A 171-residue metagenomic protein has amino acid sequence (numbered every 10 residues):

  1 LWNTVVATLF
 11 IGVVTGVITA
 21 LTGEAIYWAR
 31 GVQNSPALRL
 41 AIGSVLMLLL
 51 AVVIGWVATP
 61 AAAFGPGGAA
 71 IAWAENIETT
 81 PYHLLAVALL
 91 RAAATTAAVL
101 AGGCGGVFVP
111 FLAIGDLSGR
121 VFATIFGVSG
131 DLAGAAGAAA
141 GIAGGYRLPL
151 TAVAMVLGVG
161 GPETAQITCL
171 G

Functional and structural regions predicted by a protein language model:
L1-G171: Alpha-helical transmembrane segments and immediately membrane-proximal extracytoplasmic
